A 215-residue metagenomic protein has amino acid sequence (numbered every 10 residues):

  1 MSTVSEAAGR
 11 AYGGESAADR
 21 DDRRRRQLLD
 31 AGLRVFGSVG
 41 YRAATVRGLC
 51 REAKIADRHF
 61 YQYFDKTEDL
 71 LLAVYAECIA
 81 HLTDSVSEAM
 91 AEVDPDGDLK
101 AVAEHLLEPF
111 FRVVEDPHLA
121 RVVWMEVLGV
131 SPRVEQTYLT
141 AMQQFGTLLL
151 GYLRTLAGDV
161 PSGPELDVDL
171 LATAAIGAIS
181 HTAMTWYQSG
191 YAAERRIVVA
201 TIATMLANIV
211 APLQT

Functional and structural regions predicted by a protein language model:
M1-R23, A157, Q214-T215: N-terminal intrinsically disordered/low-complexity leader segments
T3-E6, V113, G163-Q188, R196-I209: Hydrophobic alpha-helical segments that form the core of small-molecule binding pockets and/or dimer interfaces
R20-G32, L49, V74-L82, V86 (+1 more regions): Generic hydrophobic, amphipathic alpha-helix propensity
Q27, V35-D69: Helix-turn-helix
A73, S87-E115, V199: Hydrophobic alpha-helical connector segments
A80, D84, R133-G158, D169-T173 (+2 more regions): Amphipathic alpha-helical packing segments from all-alpha helical-bundle domains
A89-V93, R121-V127, L156, W186-G190: Secondary-structure edge/capping motif, primarily at the C-terminal ends of alpha-helices and the immediately following
R112, H118-T147: Short secondary-structure transition hinges
